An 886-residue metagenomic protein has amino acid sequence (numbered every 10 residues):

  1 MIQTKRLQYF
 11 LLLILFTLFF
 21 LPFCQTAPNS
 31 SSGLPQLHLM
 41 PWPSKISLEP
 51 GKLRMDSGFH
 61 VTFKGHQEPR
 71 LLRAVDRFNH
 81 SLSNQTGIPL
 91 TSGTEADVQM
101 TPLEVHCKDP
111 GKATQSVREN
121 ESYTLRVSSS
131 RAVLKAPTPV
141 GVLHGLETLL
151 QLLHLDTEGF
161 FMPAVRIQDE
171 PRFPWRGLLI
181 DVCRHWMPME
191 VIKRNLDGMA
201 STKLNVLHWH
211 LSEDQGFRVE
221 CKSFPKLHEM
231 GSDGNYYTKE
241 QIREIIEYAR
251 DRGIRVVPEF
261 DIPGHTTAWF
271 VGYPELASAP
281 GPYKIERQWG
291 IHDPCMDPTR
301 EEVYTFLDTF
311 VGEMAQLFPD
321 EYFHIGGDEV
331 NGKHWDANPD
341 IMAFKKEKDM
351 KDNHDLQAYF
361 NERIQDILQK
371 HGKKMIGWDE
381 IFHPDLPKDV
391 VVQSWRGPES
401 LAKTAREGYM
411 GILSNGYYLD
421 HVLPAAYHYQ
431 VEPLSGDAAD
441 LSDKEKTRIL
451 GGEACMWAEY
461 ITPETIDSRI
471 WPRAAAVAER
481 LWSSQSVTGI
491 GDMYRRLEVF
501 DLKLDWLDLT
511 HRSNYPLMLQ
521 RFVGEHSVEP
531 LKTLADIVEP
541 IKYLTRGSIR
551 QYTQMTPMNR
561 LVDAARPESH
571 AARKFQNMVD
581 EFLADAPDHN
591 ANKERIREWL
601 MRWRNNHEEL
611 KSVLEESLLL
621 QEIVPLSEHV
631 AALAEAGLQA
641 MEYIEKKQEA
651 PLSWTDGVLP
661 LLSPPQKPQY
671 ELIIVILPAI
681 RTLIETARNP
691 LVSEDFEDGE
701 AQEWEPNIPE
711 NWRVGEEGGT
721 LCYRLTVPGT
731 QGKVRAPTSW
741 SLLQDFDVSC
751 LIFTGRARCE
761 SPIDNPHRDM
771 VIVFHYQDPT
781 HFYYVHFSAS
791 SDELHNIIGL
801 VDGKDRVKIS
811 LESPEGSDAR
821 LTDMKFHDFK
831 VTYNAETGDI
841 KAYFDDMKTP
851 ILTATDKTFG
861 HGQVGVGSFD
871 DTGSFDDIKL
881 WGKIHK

Functional and structural regions predicted by a protein language model:
Q25-F173, S484, T488-I490, E498-K503 (+1 more regions): Contiguous, structured surface segment used for ligand recognition
L39-W42, I46-E49, S57, L125 (+3 more regions): Substrate-binding groove of N-acetylhexosamine-processing glycoside hydrolases
K112-Y322, N338, R363, I367 (+2 more regions): Feature activates predominantly on carbohydrate-active enzymes
L207-W209, I242-A249, F696, F753-G755 (+2 more regions): Short tryptophan-centered beta-strand motifs in secreted/extracellular beta-sheet-rich domains of glycan-recognition
R713-S739: Short carbohydrate-recognition loop motifs
Q731-D802: Secretory/extracellular carbohydrate-interaction modules and structurally similar beta-sandwich "look-alikes"
G803-D828: Short, aromatic/His-centered strand-loop micro-motif at the edge of beta-sheets
I851-D877: Flexible glycan-contacting loops in extracellular carbohydrate-active proteins
